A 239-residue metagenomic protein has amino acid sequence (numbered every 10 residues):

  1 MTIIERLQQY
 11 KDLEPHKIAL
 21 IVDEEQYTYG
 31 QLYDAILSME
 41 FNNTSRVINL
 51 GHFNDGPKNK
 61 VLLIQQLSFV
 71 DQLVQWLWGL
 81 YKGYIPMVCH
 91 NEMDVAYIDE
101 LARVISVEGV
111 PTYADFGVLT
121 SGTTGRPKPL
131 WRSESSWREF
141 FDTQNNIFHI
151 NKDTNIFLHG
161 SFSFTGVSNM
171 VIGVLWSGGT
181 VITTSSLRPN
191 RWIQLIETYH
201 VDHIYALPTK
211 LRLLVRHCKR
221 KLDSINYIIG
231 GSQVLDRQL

Functional and structural regions predicted by a protein language model:
I3, Q8, H16-N54, V95-I98 (+1 more regions): Conserved AMP-binding/adenylate-forming core of the ANL superfamily
P15-H16, I105-L119, E139, H149-I156 (+1 more regions): Conserved pre-ATP/AMP-binding loop-to-beta segment of ANL
E25, F41-E92, L158-F162: Conserved AMP-binding/adenylate-forming
Q66-L67, I85-L101, G179-Y199, P208-K210: ATP-dependent adenylate-forming carboxylate-activation enzymes
D115-D142: Conserved AMP-binding A3 loop
R138-N155, S163-H203: Conserved AMP-binding/adenylation subdomain of ANL enzymes
L187, V201-L239: Adenylate-forming
